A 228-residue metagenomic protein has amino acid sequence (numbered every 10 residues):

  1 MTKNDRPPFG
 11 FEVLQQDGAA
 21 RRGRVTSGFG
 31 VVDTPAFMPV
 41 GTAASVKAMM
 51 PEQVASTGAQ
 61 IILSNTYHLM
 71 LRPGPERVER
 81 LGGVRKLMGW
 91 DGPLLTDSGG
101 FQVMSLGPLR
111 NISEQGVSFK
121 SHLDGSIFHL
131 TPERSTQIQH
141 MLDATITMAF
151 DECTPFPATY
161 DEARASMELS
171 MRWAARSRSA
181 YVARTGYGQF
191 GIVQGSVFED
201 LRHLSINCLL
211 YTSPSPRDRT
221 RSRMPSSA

Functional and structural regions predicted by a protein language model:
T2-A183: Non-catalytic, usually N-terminal nucleic-acid engagement modules in DNA/RNA processing proteins
A20-R22, G188, I206: Short glycine-rich loop/turn motifs
Q139, G191, L209: Conserved hydrophobic/aromatic pocket- or pore-lining residues that grip, position, or stack substrates in active sites
P155-F156, G195-D200: Short, small-residue-enriched loops and turns at beta-alpha junctions that line or gate enzyme active sites
R184-G191: Short beta-strand/loop segments at the ligand-binding rim of alpha/beta enzyme cores
E199-C208: Distinct, well-ordered alpha-helical segments
L210, R223-A228: Hydrophobic alpha-helical segments, chiefly the membrane-spanning helices and signal/signal-anchor peptides
Y211-T220: Conserved small/polar residues in nucleotide/adenosyl-binding loops
